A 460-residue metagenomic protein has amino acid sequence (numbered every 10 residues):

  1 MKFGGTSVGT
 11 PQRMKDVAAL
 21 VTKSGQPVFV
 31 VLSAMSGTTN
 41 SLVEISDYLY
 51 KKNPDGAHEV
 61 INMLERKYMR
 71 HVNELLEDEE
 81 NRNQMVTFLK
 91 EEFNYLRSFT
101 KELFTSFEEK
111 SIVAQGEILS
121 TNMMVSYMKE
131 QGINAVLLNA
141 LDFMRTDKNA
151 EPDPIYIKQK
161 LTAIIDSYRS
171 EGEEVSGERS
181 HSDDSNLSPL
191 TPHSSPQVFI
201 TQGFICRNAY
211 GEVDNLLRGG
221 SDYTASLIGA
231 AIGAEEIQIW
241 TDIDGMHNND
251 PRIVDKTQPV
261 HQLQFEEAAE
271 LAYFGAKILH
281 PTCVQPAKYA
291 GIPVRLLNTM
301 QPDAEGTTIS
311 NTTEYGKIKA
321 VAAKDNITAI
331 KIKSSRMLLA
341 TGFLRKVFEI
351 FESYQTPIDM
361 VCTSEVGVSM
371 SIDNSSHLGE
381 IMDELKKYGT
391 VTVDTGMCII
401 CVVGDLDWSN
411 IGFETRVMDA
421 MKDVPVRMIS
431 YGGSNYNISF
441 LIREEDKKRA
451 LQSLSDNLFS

Functional and structural regions predicted by a protein language model:
M1-G177, H181-L187, T191-L279, V284 (+1 more regions): Nucleotide/pyrophosphate-binding catalytic subdomain
V8, T38-T39, R145, R207-A209 (+6 more regions): Flexible loop/turn segments at secondary-structure boundaries
P27-V30, S111, N134-V136, P196-I200 (+15 more regions): Structural motif
M35-S36, D142, I243-G245, V294 (+4 more regions): Glycine-rich beta-alpha junction loops
F265-S310, Y315-K317, V321-K333: A conserved active-site cap/scaffold subdomain adjacent to cofactor or substrate pockets
E305-S460: A conserved regulatory-domain signal marking ACT and ACT-like small-molecule sensing domains and adjacent regulatory
